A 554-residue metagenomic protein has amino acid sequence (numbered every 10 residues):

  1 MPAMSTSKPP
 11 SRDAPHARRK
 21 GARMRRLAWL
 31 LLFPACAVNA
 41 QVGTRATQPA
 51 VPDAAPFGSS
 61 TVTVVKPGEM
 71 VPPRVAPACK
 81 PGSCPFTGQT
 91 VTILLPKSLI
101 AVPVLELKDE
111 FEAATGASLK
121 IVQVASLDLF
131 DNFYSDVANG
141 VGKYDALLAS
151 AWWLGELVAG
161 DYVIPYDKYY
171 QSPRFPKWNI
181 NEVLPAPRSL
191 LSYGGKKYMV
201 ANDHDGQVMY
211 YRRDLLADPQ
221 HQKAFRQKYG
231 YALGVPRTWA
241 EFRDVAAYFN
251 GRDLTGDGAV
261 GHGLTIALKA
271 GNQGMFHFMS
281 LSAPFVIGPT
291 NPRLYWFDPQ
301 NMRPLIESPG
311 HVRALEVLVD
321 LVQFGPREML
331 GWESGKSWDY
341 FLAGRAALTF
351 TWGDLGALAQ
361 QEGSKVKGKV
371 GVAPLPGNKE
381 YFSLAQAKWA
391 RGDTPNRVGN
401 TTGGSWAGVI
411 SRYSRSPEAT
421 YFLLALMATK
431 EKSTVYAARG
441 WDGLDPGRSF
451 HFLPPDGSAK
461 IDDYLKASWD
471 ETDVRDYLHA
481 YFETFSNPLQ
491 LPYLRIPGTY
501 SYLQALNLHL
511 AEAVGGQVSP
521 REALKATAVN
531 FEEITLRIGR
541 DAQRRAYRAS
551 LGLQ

Functional and structural regions predicted by a protein language model:
S5, S192-D203, Q207, W239-R303: Extracytoplasmic/periplasmic solute-binding protein
R45-P85, A151-Y210, H277, A373 (+1 more regions): Hinge/lid segment of periplasmic solute-binding proteins
P52-K66, M70, L355-K365, N378-A505 (+1 more regions): C-terminal lobe and pocket-closing loops of periplasmic/extracytoplasmic Venus-flytrap solute-binding proteins
M70-C79, P85-E106, P497: Extracytoplasmic "Venus flytrap"
A76-G82, L99-S118, Y210, D214 (+2 more regions): Short, polar/charged alpha-helical segment
D109-V183, G194-M199, P219-Q220, A224-R226 (+3 more regions): Extracytoplasmic "Venus flytrap"/periplasmic binding protein-like
V124-N132, R237-E241, M329-A343: Short helix-initiation/N-cap motifs at beta->coil->alpha
E241-A247, P284-S334, G371-E380: Glycine-centered hinge/linker elements that transmit conformational signals in sensory and ligand-binding systems
